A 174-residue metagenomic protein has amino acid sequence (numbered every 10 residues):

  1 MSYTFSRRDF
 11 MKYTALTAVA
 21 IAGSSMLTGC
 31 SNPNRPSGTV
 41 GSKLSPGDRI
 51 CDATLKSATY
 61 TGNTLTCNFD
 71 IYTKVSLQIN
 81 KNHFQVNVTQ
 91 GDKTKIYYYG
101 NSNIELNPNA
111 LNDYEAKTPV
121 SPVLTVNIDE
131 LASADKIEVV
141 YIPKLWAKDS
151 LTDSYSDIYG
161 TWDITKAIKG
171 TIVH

Functional and structural regions predicted by a protein language model:
M1-I21, S25: N-terminal secretory signal peptides and thylakoid transit peptides that target proteins across membranes
T28-G29: C-terminal motif of bacterial Sec signal peptides marking the signal peptidase cleavage site
P36-Y60: Low-complexity, acidic Ser/Thr/Pro/Gly-rich terminal tails and inter-domain linkers that flank the onset of structured
D52-V86: Short, surface-exposed binding/anchoring microloops in extracellular/periplasmic proteins
N63-C67, N82, T118-P122, D135 (+1 more regions): Residues at beta-strand starts and edge strands
N82-I96: Extended low-complexity, serine/threonine- and proline-enriched intrinsically disordered segments
I96-L151: Short, solvent-exposed, Trp/other aromatic-anchored flexible loops in extracytoplasmic proteins
Y155-H174: Short beta-strand elements
